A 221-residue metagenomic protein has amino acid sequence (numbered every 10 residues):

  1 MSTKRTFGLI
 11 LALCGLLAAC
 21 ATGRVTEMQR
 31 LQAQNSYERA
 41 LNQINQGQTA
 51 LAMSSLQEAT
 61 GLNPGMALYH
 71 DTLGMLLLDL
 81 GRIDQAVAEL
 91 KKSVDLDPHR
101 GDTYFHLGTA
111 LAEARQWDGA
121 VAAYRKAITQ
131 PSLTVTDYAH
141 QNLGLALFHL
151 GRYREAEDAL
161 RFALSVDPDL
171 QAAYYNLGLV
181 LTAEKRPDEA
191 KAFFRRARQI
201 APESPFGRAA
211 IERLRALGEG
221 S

Functional and structural regions predicted by a protein language model:
C14-N35: Bacterial Sec signal peptide processing site at the extreme N-terminus
C20, R24-T26, A183-S221: Terminal, low-structured helical/coil segments at or just beyond the last alpha-helical repeat
L62, L96, Q130-S132, V166 (+1 more regions): Structural marker of alpha-solenoid helical repeat scaffolds
Y69, T103, D137-A139, A173 (+1 more regions): TPR alpha-solenoid repeat register
T72, H106, N142, N176 (+1 more regions): Canonical tetratricopeptide repeat
